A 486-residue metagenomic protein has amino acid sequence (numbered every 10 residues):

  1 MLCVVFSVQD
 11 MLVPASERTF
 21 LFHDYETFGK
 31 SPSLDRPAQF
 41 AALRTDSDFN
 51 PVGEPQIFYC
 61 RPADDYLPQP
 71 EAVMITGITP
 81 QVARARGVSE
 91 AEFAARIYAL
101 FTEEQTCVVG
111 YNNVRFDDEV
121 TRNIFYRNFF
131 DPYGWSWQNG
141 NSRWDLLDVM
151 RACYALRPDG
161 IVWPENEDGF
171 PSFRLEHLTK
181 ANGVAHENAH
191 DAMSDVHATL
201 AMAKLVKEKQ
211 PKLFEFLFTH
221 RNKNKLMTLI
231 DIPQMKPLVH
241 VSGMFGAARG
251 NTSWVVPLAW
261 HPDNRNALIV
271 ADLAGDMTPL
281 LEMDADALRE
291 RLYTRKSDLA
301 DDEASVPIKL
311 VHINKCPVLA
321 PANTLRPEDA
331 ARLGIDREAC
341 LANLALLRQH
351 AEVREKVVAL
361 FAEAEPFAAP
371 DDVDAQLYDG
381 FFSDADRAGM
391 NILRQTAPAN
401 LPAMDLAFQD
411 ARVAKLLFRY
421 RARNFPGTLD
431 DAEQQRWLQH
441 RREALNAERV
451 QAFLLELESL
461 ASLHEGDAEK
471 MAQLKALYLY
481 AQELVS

Functional and structural regions predicted by a protein language model:
L2-N50: Entry/capping segment at the start of metal-dependent catalytic domains with acidic active-site entry clusters
E26-K30, I57, R96-I97, V256-P257: Short secondary-structure capping/turn segments at boundaries of alpha-helices and beta-strands
F28-K30, A83, A189: Short strand->helix junction
D35-F40, R44-T45, N50-I78, A99-P211 (+3 more regions): Metal-dependent phosphoesterase core characteristic of DEDDh/y 3'-5' exonuclease domains
I75-R157, A320-G389: Conserved DEDDh/DEDDy metal-dependent 3′-5′ exonuclease domain
T219-T294: Acidic catalytic cores of enzymes that act on phosphate-bearing nucleotides/polynucleotides
P262-Q439: Long, charge-rich C-terminal accessory regions
Q435-S486: C-terminal non-catalytic accessory extensions
